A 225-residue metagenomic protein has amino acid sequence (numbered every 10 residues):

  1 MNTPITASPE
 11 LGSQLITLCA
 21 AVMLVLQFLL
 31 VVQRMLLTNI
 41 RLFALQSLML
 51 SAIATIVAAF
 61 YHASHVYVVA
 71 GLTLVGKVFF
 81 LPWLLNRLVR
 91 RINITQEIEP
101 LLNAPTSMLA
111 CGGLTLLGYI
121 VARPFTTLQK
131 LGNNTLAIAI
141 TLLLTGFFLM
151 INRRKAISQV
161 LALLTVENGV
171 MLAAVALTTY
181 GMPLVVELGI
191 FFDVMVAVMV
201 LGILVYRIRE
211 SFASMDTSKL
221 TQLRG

Functional and structural regions predicted by a protein language model:
N2-G225: Alpha-helical transmembrane segments of multi-pass membrane proteins predominantly involved in bioenergetics
